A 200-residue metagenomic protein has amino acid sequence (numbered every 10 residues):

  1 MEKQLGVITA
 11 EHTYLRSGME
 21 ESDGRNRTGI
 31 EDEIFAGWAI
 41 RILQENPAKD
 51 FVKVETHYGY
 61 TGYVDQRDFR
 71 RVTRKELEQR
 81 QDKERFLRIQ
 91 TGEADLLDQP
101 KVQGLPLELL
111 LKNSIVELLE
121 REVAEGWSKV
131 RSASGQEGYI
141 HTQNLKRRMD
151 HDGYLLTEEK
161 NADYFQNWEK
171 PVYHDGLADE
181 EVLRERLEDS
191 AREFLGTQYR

Functional and structural regions predicted by a protein language model:
M1-L5, T9-Y14, E20-T28, A36-R41 (+6 more regions): Boundary regions of SH3-family modules and the immediately adjacent low-complexity/disordered segments in eukaryotic
L87-Q90, A191: Disulfide-bonded cysteine-rich modules in secreted/extracellular proteins, activating on the conserved Cys frameworks
G92-D95, K101-G104, K112: Intrinsically disordered, low-complexity linker/loop segments enriched in Gly/Pro and charged/polar residues
L111-E117: Internal, well-ordered alpha/beta segment that forms a basic, Gly-enriched binding/recognition surface
R186-R200: Active-site nucleophile-His-acid catalytic modules used for acyl/amide transfer and hydrolysis across diverse enzymes
